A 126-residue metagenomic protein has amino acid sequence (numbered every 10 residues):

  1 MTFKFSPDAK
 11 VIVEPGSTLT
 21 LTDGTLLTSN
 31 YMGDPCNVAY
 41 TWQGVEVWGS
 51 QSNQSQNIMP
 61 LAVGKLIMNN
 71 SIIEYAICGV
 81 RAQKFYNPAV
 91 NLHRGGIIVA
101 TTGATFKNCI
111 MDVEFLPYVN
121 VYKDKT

Functional and structural regions predicted by a protein language model:
M1-T126: Extracellular beta-helix/beta-solenoid repeat scaffolds
